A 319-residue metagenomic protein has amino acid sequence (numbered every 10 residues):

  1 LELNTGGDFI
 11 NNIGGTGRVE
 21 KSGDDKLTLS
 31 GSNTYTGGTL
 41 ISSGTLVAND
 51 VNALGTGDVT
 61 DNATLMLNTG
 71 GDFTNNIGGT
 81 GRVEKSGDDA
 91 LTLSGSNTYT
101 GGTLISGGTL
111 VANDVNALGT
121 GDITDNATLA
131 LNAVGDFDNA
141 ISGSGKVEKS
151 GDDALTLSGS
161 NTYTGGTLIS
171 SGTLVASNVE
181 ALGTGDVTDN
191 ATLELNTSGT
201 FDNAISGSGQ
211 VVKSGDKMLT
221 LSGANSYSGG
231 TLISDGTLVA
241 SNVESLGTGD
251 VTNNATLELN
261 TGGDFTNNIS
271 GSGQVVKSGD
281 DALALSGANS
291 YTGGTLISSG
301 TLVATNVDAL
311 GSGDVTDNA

Functional and structural regions predicted by a protein language model:
N4-G15, L29-G79, L93-S144, L157-G207 (+2 more regions): Surface-exposed loop/turn positions within long extracellular repeat scaffolds, especially the passenger domains
